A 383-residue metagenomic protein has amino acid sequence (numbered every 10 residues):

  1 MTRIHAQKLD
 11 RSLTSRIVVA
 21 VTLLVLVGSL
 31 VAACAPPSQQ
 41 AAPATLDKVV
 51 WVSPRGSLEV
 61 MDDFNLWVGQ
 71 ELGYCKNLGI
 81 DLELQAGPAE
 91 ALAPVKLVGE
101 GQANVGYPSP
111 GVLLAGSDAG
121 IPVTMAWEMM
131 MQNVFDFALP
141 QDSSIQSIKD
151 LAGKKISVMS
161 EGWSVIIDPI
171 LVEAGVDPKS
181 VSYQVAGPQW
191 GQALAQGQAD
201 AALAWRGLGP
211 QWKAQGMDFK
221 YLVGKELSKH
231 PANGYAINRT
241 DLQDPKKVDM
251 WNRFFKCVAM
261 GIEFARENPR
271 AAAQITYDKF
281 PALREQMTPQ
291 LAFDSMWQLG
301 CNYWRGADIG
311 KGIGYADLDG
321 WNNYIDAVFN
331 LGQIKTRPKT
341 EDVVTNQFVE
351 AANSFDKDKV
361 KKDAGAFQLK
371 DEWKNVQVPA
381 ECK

Functional and structural regions predicted by a protein language model:
M1-K48, K357-K383: Short, low-complexity disordered leader/linker segments with a strong preference for bacterial N-terminal type II
A42-R206, M217, L222-K229, V376-K383: Short, glycine-/small- and polar/acidic-enriched structural segments that line small-molecule recognition paths
L84-Q85, M125, Y183, A265-T276 (+1 more regions): Surface-exposed patches in mature extracellular/periplasmic domains of secreted proteins
D136-A138, G234-I237, D241-L242: Short glycine- and hydrophobic/aromatic-rich loop-to-beta-strand nucleating segment in the catalytic cores
P245-K335: Secondary-structure end/capping motifs
N322-K383: Conserved C-terminal helix/tail region of periplasmic/extracytoplasmic solute-binding proteins
